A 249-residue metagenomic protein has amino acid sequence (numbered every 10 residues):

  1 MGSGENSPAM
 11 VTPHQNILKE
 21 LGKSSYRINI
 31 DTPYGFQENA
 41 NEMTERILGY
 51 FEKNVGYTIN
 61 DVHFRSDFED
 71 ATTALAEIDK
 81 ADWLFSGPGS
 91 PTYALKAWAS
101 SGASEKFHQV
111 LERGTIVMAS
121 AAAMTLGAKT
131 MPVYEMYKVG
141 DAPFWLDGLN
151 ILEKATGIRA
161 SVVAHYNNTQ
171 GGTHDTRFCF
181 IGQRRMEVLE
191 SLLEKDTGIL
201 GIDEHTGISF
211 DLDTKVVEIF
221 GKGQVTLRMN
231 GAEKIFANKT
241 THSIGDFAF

Functional and structural regions predicted by a protein language model:
M1-K23, P33-E45, G49-K53, T130-P132 (+1 more regions): C-terminal and late-domain segments of enzyme folds
P8, A94-L95, G127: Glycine/Thr-rich phosphate-binding loops of Rossmann-like dinucleotide-binding domains
S24, A81, R113-G114, D196: Short, well-ordered alpha-helix to beta-strand connector turns
Y26-I28: Conserved beta-strand elements of the Class I
Y34-P88, T92-Y93: Portal/gating segments that form or line small-molecule/metal binding sites
E77, S101-G114: Catalytic-core regions built around general acid/base machinery
F85-P88, V110-T130: Catalytic nucleophile loop
P91-S100, T173-D175: Glycine/threonine-rich flexible loop motifs
